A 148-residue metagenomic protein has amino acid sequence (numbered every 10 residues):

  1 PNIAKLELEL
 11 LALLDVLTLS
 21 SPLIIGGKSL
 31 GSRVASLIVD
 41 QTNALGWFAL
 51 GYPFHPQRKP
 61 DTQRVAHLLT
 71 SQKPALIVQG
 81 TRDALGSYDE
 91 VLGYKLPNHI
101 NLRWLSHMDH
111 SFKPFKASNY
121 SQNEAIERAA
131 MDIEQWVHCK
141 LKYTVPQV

Functional and structural regions predicted by a protein language model:
P1-I24, F112-K116: Serine-hydrolase catalytic machinery in alpha/beta-hydrolase-like enzymes
P22-G27, L50: Short beta-strand immediately N-terminal to the catalytic nucleophile in serine-hydrolase-like folds
G27-A35: Gly/Ala-rich beta-loop-alpha elbow adjacent to hydrolase catalytic centers
V34-I38, R58: Hydrolases whose catalytic domains are alpha/beta-hydrolase-1, hotdog thioesterase, or metallo-beta-lactamase-like
N43-R58: A conserved short beta-strand
T70-Q72, I77-Q79, D83: Short beta-strand/loop motif that positions the catalytic acidic residue of the alpha/beta-hydrolase fold
A84-E90: Conserved alpha/beta-hydrolase "acid-adjacent" motif
P97-V148: C-terminal catalytic histidine-bearing segment of alpha/beta-hydrolase fold enzymes
